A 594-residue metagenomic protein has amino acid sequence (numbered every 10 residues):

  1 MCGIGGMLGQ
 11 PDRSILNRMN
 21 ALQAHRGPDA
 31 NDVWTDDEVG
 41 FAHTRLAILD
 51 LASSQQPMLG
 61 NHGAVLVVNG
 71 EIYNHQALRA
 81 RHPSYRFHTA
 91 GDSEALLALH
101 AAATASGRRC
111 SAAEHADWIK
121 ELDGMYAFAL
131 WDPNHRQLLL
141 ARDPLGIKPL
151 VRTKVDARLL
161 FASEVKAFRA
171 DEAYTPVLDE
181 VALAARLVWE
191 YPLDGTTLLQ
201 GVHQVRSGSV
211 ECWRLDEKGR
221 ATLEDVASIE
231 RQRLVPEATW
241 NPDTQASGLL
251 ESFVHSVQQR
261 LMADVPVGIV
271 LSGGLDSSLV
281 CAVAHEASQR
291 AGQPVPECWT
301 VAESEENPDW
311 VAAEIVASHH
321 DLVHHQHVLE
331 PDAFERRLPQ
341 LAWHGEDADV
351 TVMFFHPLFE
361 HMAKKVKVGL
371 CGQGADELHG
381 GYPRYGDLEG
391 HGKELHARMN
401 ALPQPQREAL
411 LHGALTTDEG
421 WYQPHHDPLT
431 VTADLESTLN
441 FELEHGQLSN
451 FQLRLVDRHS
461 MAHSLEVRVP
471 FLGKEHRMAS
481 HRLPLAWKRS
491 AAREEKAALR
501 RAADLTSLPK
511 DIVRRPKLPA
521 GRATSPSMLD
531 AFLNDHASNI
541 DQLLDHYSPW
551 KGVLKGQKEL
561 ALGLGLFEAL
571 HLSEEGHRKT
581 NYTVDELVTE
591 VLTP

Functional and structural regions predicted by a protein language model:
M1-E346: Cysteine-centered catalytic environments shared across enzyme families
L8-S14, S84, P133-L159, L215-E217 (+4 more regions): ATP-dependent adenylate-handling active sites, centered on carboxylate activation for C-N bond formation
P509-L518: Conserved S-adenosyl-L-methionine
S538-N539: Catalytic alpha-helical scaffold of carbohydrate-active enzymes acting on polysaccharides/glycoconjugates
